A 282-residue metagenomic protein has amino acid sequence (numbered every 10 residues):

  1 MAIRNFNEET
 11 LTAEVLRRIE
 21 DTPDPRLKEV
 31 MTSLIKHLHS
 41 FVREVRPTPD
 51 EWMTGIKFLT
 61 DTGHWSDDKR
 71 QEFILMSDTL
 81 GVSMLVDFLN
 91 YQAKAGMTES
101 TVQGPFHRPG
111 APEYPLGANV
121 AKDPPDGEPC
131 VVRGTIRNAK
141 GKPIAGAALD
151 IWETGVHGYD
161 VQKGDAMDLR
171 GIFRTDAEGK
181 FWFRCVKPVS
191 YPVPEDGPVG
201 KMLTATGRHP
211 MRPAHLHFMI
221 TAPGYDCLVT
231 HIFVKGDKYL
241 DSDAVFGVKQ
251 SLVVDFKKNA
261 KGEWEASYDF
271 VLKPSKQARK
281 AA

Functional and structural regions predicted by a protein language model:
A2-A282: Beta-strand-dominated extracellular/periplasmic modules and repeats in secreted or surface-exposed proteins
